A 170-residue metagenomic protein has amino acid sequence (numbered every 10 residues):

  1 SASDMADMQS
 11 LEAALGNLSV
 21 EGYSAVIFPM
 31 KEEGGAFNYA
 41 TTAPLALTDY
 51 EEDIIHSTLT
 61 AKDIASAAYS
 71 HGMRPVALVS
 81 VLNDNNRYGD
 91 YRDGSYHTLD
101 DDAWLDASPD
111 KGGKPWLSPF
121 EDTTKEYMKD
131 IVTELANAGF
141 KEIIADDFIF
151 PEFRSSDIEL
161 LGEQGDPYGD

Functional and structural regions predicted by a protein language model:
S1, I27-P29, V76-S80, I144-D146: A cross-family glycoside hydrolase active-site/sugar-binding cleft signature
S1, L82-E134: Active-site-adjacent "subsite" loops/lids of carbohydrate-active enzymes
S1-M5, A43-T58, K111-E126, G165-G169: The substrate-binding groove and active-site-proximal loops of carbohydrate-active enzymes, especially glycoside
D4-V20, T48-G72, G169-D170: Aromatic- and glycine-enriched glycan-recognition loops and surfaces that form the carbohydrate-binding subsites
Q9-F37, E134-A145: Catalytic domains of carbohydrate-active enzymes, especially glycoside hydrolases
V26, A68, P75, M128 (+1 more regions): Conserved, mostly hydrophobic/aromatic
Y39-D49, D84-P109, P151-D166: Aromatic- and acidic-residue-enriched segments that line the glycan-binding/catalytic groove of carbohydrate-active
N137, E142, D146, S156-D170: Active-site neighborhood of glycoside hydrolase catalytic domains
